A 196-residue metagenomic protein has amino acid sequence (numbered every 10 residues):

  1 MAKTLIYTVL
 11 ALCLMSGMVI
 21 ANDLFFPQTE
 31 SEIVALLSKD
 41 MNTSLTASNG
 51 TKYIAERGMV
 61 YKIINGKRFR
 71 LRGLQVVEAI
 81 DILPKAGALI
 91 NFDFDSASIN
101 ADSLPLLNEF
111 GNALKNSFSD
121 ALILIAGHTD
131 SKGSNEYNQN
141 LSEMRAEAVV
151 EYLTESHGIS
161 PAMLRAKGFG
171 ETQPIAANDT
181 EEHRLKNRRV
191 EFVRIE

Functional and structural regions predicted by a protein language model:
A2-D81: N-terminal targeting leaders that direct proteins to extracytoplasmic destinations
R57-P105, E109-N112: Eukaryote-specific, low-hydrophobicity, charge-rich regions
G66, K85-L89, E109, F118-D120 (+2 more regions): Extracytoplasmic
D81-I82, K115, E181-E182: Short secondary-structure boundary/capping segments
F92-A126, V150-E155, F192-E196: Periplasmic peptidoglycan-binding/anchoring modules of Gram-negative envelope and division proteins
A126-E196: Periplasmic OmpA-like peptidoglycan-binding domain that tethers envelope proteins to the cell wall
